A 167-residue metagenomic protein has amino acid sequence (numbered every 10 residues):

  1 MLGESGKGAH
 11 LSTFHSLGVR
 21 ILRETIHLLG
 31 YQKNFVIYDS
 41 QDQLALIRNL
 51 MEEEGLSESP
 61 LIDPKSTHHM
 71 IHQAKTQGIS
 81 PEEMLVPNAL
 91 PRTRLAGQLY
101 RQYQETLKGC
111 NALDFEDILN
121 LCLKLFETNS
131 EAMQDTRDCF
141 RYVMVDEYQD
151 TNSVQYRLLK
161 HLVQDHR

Functional and structural regions predicted by a protein language model:
M1-K33, I37-Y38, L44, C110 (+3 more regions): P-loop NTPase Walker
L2, T25-I26, M51-E58, K75-G78 (+2 more regions): Conserved NTP-handling cores and scaffolds of large molecular machines
H10, D39-D42, L90-R167: Conserved helicase NTPase motor core
T13, I47, I71, D114 (+1 more regions): Residue-level signature of catalytic and energy-coupling elements of molecular machines, predominantly ATP/GTP-dependent
F14-L17, T67-Q73, L121-C122, C139: Short acidic/histidine-centered micro-motifs embedded in hydrophobic/aromatic stretches that mark compact functional
I21, Q73, H161-L162: Conserved catalytic core of Hanks-type protein kinase domains
Q41-L107, N111: Coupling/switch/interface segments within P-loop NTPase motor domains and analogous charged loops in nucleic-acid
